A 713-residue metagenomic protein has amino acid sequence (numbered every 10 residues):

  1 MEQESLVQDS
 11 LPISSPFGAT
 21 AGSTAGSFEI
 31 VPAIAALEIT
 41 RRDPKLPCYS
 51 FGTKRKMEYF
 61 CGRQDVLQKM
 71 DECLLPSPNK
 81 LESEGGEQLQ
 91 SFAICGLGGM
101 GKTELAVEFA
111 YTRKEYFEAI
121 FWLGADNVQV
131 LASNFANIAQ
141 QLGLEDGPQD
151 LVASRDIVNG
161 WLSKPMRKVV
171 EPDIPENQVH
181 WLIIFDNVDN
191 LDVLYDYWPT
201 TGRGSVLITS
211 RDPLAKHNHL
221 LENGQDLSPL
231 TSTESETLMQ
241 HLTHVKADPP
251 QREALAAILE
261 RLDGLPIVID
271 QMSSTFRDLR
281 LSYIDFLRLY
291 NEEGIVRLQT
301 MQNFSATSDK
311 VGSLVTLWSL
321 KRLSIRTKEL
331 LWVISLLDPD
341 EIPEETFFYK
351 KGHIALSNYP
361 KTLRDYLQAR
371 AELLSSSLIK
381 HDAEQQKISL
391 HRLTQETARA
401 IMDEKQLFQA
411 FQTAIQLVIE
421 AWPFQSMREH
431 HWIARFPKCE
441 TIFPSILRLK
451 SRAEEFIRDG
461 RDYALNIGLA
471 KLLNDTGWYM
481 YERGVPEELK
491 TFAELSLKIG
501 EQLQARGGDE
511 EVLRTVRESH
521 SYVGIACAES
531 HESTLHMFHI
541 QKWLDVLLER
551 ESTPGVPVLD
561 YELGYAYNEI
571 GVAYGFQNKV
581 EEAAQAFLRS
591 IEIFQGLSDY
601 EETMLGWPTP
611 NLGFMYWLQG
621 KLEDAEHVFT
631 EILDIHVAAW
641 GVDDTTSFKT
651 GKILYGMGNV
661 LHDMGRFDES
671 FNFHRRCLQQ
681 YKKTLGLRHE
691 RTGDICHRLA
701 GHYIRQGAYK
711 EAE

Functional and structural regions predicted by a protein language model:
E2, S15, F28-G460, A464-E487 (+2 more regions): Aliphatic-rich helical/repeat scaffold segments used for oligomerization and domain docking
E2-P12, P16-G18, G22-T24: Structure-specific endonuclease nuclease cores
P16-G18, G22, I30-A33, E581 (+1 more regions): Short, intrinsically disordered, low-complexity terminal segments
F17, I34-A35, Y111, L142 (+4 more regions): N-terminal regions of proteins, emphasizing targeting and processing segments when present
A21, A25, W318, G707-E713: Short, intrinsically disordered, charge-balanced linker/junction segments flanking boundaries in proteins
G22-F28, A36, G96, E529 (+2 more regions): Compositionally biased non-globular segments, especially hydrophobic aliphatic-rich helices of signal peptides
V333, P339-K682, G686-H689, C696 (+1 more regions): Leucine-rich, hydrophobic repeat-scaffold detector
